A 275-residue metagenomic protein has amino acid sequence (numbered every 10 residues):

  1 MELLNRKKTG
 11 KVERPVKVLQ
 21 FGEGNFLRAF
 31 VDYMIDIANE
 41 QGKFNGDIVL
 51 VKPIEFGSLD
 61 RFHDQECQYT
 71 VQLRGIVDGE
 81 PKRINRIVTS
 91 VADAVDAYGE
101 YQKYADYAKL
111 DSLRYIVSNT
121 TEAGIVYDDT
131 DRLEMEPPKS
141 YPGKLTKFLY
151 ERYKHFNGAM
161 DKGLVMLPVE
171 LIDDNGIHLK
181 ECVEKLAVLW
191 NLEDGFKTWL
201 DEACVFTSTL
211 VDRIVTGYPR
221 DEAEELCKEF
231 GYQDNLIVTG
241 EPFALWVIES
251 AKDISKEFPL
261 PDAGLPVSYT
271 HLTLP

Functional and structural regions predicted by a protein language model:
M1-L272: Substrate/ligand-engaging "lid" and interaction regions
